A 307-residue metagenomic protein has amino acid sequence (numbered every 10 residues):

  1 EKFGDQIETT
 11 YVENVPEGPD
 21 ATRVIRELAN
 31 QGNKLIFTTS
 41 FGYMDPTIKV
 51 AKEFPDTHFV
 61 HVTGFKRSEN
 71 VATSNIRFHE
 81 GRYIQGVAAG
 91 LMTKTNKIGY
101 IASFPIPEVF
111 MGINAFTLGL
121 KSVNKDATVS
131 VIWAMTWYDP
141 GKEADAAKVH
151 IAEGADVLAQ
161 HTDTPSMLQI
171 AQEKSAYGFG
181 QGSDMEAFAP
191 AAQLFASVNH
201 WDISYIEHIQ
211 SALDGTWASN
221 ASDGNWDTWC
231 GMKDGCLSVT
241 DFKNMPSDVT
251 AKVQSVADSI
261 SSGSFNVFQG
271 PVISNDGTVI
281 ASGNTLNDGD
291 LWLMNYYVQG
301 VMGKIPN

Functional and structural regions predicted by a protein language model:
E1-N307: A residue-level marker of the well-folded mature domains of exported/periplasmic proteins
